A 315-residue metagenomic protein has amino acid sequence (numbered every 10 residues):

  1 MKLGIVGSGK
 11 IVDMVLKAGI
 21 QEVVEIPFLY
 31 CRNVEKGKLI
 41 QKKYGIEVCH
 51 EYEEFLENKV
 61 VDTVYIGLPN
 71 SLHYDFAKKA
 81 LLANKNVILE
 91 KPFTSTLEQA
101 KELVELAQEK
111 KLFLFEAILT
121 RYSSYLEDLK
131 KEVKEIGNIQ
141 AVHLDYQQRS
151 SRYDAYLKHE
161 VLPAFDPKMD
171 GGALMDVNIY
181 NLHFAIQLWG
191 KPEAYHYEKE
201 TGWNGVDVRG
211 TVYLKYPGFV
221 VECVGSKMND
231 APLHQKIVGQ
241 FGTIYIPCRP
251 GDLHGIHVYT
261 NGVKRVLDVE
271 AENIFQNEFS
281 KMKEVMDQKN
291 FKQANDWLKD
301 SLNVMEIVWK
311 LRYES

Functional and structural regions predicted by a protein language model:
M1-K43, S315: N-terminal Rossmann-like dinucleotide-binding module
I5, V15, Y44-L106: Beta-loop-alpha module in the N-terminal Rossmann-like domain of NAD(P)-dependent dehydrogenases, especially those
H50, L89-E90, L114-E116, I246: Hydrophobic residues in well-ordered beta-strands that form the structural core
T63-Y65, K281-S315: C-terminal helix-rich "cap/oligomerization" subdomain common to oxidoreductases
E102-L119, Q140-A141: Rossmann-fold dehydrogenase core element
S123-E193: Predominantly a Rossmann-like dinucleotide-binding segment in NAD(P)-dependent oxidoreductases
L182-G251, K281-V285: Contiguous beta-strand/loop segments that form the cofactor/metal-binding neighborhood of enzyme cores
V269-S280, D296: Active-site loop of classical SDR/Rossmann-like NAD(P)-dependent oxidoreductases, centered on the catalytic Tyr-X3-Lys
